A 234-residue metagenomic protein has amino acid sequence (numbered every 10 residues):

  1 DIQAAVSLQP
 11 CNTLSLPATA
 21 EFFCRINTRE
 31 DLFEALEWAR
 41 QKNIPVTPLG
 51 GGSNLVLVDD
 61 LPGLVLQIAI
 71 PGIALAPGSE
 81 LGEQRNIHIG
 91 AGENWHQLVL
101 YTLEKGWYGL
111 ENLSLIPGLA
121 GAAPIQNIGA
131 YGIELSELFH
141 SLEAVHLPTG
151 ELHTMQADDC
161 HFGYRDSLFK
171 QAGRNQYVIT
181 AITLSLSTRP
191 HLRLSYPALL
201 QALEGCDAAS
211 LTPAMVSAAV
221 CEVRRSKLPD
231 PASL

Functional and structural regions predicted by a protein language model:
D1-L138, H146-P148: Anion-binding (especially nucleotide phosphate/pyrophosphate-binding) glycine-rich loop and adjoining beta-alpha core
Q3-A4, P10-T13, L55, L152-L234: Phosphate/pyrophosphate- and phosphate-bearing ligand-binding catalytic cores of soluble enzymes
I68, A144, L184-L186: Hydrophobic side chains in beta-strands
W95, V99, L113, A122-I128 (+8 more regions): Hydrophobic, well-ordered secondary-structure segments
